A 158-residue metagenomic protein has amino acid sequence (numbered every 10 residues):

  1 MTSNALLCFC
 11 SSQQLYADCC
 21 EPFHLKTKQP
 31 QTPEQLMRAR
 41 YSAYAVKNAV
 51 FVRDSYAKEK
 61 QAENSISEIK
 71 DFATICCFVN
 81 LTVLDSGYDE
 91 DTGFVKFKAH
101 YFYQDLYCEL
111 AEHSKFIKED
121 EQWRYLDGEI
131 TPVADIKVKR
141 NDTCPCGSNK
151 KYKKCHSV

Functional and structural regions predicted by a protein language model:
M1-A39: Short, low-complexity N-terminal intrinsically disordered segments enriched in polar/charged residues
N4-Q14, V138-N149: Short Cys/His-rich zinc-binding micro-motifs
D18-C20, K153-H156: Cysteine-centered loop/knuckle micro-motif
Q29-A62: Internal alpha/beta loop-helix hairpins
D54-V83: Short solvent-exposed beta->alpha transition segments
A73-E109: Surface-exposed, charged secondary-structure patches
F94-K96, Y107, W123-D127, D142: Long C-terminal interaction/binding lobes of large macromolecular proteins
A111-K137: Short beta-strand edge/turn micro-motifs at domain boundaries
